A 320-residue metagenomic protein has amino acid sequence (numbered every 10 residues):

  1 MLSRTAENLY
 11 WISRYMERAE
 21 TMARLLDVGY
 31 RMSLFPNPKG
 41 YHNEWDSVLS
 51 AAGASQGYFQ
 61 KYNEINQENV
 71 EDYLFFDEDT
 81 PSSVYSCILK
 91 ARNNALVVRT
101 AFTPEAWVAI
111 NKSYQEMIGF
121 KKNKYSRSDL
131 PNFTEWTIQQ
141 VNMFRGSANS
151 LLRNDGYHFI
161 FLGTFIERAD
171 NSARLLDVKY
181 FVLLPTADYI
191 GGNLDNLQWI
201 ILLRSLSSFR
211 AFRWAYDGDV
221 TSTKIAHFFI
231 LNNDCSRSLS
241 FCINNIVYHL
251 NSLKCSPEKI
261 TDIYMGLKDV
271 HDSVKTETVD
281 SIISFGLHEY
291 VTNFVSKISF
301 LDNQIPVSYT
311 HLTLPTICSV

Functional and structural regions predicted by a protein language model:
M1-L312: Alpha-helical transmembrane segments and their helix-helix packing motifs
H311-V320: Single conserved hydrophobic/aromatic residue that forms the stacking wall/gate of nucleotide- or nucleobase-binding
